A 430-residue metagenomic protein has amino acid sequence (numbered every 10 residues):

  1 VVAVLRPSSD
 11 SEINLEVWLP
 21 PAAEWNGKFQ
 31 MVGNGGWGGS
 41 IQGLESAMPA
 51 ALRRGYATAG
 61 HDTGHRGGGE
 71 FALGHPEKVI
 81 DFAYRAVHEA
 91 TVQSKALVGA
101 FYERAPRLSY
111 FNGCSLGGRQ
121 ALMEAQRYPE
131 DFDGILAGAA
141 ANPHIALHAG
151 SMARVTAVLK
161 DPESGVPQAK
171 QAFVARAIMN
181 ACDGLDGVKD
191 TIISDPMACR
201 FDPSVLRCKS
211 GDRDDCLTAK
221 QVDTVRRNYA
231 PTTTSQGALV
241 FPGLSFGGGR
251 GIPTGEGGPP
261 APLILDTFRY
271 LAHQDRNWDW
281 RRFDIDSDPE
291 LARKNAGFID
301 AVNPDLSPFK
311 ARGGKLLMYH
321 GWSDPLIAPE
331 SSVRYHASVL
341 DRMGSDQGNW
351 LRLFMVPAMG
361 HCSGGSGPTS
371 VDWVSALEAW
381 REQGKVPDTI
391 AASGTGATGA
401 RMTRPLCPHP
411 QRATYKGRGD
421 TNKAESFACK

Functional and structural regions predicted by a protein language model:
V1-K430: C-terminal His-loop and adjacent cap/lid subdomain of alpha/beta-hydrolase
